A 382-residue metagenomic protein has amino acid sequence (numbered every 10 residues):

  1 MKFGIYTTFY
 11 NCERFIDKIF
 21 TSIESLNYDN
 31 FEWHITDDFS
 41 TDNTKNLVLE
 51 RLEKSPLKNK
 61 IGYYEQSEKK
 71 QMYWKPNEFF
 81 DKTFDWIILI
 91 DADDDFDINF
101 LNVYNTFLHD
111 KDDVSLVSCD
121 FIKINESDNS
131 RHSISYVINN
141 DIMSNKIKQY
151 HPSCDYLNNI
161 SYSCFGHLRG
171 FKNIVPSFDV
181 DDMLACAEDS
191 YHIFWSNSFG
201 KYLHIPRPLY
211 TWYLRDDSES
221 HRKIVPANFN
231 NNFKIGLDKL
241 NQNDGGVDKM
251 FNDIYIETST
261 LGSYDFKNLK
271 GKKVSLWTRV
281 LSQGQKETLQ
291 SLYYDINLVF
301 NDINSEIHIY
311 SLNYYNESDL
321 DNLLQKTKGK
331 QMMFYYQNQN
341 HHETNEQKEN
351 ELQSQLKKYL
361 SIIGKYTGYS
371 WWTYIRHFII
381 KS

Functional and structural regions predicted by a protein language model:
F3-F15, I19, L26, T36 (+1 more regions): A conserved hydrophobic helix/loop-capping motif in glycosyltransferases and polysaccharide synthases
T21-N30, D295-F300: Short, acidic, metal-binding catalytic loop of nucleotide-sugar glycosyltransferases
D37-N46, E68, D91, Y314: A conserved acidic beta->alpha catalytic loop
Q66-T83: Glycine-rich, basic loop-to-helix element that forms the pyrophosphate-binding segment of sugar-nucleotide handling
N99-V137: Conserved donor NDP-sugar-binding/catalytic core segment of glycosyltransferases
V137-S161: Short, flexible, basic/aromatic active-site loop/helix in glycosyltransferases
S144, P208, W212-D216, H221-D253: Catalytic core of nucleotide-sugar-dependent glycosyltransferases
A185-H192: Acidic donor-binding loop at a coil-to-helix junction in glycosyltransferase catalytic cores that engages
